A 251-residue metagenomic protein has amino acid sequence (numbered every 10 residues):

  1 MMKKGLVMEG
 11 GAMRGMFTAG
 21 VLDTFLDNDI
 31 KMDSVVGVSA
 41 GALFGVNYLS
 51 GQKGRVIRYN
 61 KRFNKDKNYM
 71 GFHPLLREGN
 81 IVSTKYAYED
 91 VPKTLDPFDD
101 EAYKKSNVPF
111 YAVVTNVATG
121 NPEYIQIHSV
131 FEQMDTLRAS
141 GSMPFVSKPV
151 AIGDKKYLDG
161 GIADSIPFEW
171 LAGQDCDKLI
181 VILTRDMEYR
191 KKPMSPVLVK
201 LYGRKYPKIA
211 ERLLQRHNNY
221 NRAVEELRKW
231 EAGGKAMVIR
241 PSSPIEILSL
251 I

Functional and structural regions predicted by a protein language model:
M1-V38, V46-I251: Patatin-like phospholipase
